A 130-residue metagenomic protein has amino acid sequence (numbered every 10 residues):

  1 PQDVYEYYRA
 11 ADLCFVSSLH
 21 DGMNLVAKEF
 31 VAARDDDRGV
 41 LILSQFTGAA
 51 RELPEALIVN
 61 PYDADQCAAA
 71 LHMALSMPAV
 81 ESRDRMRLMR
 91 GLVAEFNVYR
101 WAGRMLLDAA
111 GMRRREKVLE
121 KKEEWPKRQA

Functional and structural regions predicted by a protein language model:
Q2-D3: Short acidic active-site motifs
E6-A11: Short alpha-helical donor nucleotide-sugar binding micro-motif in glycosyltransferases
L13-E95, R104: Catalytic binding pocket for nucleotide-activated donors in carbohydrate/polymer assembly enzymes
P78-A130: C-terminal amphipathic helix plus adjacent low-complexity, charged tail appended to glycosyltransferase catalytic
